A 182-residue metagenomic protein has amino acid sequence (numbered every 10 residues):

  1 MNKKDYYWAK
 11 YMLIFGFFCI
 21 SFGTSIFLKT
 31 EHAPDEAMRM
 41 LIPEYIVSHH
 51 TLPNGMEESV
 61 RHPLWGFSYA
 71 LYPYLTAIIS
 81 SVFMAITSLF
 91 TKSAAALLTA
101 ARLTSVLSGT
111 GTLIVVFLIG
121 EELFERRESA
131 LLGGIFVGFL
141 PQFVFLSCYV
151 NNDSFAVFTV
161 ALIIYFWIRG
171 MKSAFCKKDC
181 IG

Functional and structural regions predicted by a protein language model:
M1-G23: Start-transfer (signal-anchor) and selected internal transmembrane alpha helices of multi-pass inner/ER membrane
W8-I14, K92-A95, V116-F139, V157-F158: Transmembrane-helix signature of polytopic, membrane-embedded enzymes that assemble or transfer cell-envelope glycans
F22-A37, D153: Helix-to-loop transition at the C-terminal end of transmembrane segments
M38-L71, L75, A85-S88: Extracytosolic helix-loop segments that constitute the early lumenal/periplasmic catalytic or substrate-binding loops
S68-L71, L75-L107: Juxtamembrane segments of multi-pass membrane glycosylation machinery that transfer sugars from lipid-linked donors
T99-F124, L162: Transmembrane-helix motifs of polytopic, lipid-linked glycan transferases
E121-E128, I163-I181: Membrane-interface transmembrane helices that cradle and orient dolichyl/undecaprenyl
Q142-F155: Short acidic/glycine- and proline-prone juxtamembrane loop motifs at membrane-interface regions of multi-pass membrane
